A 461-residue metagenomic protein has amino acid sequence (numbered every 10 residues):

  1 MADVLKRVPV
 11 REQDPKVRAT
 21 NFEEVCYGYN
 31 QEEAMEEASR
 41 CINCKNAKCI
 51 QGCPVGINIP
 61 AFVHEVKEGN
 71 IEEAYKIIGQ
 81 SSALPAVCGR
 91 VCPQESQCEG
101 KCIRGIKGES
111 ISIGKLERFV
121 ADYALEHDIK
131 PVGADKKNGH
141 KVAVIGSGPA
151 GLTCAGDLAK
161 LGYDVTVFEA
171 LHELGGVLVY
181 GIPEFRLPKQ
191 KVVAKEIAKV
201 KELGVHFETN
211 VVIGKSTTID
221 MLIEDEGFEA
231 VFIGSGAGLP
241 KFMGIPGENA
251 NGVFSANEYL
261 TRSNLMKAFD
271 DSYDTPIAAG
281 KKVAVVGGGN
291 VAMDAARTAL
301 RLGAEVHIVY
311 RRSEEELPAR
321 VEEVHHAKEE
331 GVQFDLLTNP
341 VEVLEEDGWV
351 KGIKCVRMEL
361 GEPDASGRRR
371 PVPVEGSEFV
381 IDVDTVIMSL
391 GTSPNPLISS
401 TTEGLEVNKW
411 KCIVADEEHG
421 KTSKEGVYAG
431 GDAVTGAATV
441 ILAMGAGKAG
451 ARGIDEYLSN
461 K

Functional and structural regions predicted by a protein language model:
R18-E37, N58-R90, K107-D135, S263-N264: Ferredoxin-type iron-sulfur electron-transfer modules in oxidoreductases and energy-metabolism complexes
N43-E68, V87-V120, T166, E173 (+1 more regions): Iron-sulfur cluster-binding cysteine motifs and their immediate structural context in ferredoxin-like electron-transfer
E73, K136, K141-I145, I197-I245 (+5 more regions): Feature captures the FAD/FMN-dependent oxidoreductase FAD-binding
V120-K136, V193-K215, P240-L302, N408-E418 (+1 more regions): Glycine-rich dinucleotide-binding loop and its adjacent helix/turn
H140-T166, A292-L300: N-terminal Rossmann-like FAD-binding beta1-loop-alpha1 element of flavoenzymes
D164-V167, L171-E202, H206-E208, A296-E342: Rossmann-like dinucleotide-binding cores of NAD(P)H-dependent redox enzymes
N249-G280, P363-A437: FAD-site-proximal beta/loop scaffold in flavoenzymes
A295, A433-N460: A conserved FAD-binding loop/helix module that cradles the flavin
